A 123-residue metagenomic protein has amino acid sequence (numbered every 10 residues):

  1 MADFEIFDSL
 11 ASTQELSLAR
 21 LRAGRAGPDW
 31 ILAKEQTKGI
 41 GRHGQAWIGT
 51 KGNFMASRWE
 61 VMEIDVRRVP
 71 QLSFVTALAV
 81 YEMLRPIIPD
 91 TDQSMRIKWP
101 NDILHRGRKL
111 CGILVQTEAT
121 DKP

Functional and structural regions predicted by a protein language model:
M1-P89, Q93-S94, C111, Q116-A119: N-terminal lobe of the biotin/lipoate ligase/transferase fold
I97-H105, K109-L110, L114: Glycine- and Gly-Pro-enriched alpha-helical subdomains that act as flexible, kink-prone "lid/hinge" or packing modules
D121-P123: Short, acidic (Asp/Glu-rich) active-site segment that either coordinates a divalent metal cofactor
